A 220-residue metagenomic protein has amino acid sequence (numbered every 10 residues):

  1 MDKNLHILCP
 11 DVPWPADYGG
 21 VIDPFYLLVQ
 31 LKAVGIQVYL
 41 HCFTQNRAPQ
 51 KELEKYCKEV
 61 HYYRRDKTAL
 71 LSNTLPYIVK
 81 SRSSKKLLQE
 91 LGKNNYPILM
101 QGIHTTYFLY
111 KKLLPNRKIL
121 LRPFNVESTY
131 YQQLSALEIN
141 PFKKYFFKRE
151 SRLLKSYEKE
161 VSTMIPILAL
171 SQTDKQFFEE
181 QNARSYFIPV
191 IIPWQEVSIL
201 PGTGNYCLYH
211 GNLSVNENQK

Functional and structural regions predicted by a protein language model:
M1-H61, K93-N94: N-terminal subdomain of nucleotide-sugar transferases
L8, L170, H210-L213: Short hydrophobic "strand-cap" motifs at the C-terminus of beta-strands
V29, K85-G92, V126-Y130, I139-I167: Membrane-proximal helix-turn-helix segments that form the acceptor-binding/catalytic region of lipid-linked
V60-L87, I139-F146: A short, charged, and often flexible helix/loop element on the N-terminal side of the glycosyltransferase catalytic
L88-Y107, K118-L120: Short N-terminal targeting/anchoring amphipathic segment
L114-L137: Active-site proximal beta-strand in glycosyltransferases
K118, F147-V197: Donor nucleotide-sugar binding/catalytic pocket of nucleotide-sugar-dependent glycosyltransferases
F187, I191-K220: Conserved catalytic-core segment of nucleotide-activated headgroup transferases in glycan assembly
